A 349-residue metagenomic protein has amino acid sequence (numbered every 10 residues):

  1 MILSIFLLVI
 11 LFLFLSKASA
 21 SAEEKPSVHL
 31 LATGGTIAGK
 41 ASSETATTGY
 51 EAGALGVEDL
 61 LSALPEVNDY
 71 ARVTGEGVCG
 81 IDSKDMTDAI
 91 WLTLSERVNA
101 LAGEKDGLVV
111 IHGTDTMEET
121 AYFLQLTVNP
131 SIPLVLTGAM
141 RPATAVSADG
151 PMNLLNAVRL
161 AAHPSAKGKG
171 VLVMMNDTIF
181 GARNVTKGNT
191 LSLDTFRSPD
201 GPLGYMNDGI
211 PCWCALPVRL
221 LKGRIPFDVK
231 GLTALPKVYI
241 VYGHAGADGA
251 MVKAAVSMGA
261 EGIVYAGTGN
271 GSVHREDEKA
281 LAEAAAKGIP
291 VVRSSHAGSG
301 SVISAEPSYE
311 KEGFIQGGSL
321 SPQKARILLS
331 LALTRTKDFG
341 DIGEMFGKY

Functional and structural regions predicted by a protein language model:
S4-S16: Bacterial N-terminal signal peptides
A22-N99, K279, K337: ATP/NTP phosphate-donor binding region
E24-K25, L31, G56, L60-V67 (+2 more regions): Accessory alpha-helical/coil subdomains and C-terminal extensions that flank or cap enzyme catalytic cores
A102-M117, M258-N270: Short acidic, glycine-rich surface-loop motifs adjacent to enzyme active sites
I111-I132, V273-A282: Short Gly/Thr/Asp-enriched flexible loops that form oxyanion-binding sites at enzyme active sites
A121-M152, V158-A162, A286-S295: Short, acidic/small-residue loops that bind anionic groups at enzyme active sites
T137-D208: Internal gly/pro-rich beta-alpha loop/helix module that stabilizes soluble enzyme cofactors or their anionic handles
N270-Y349: C-terminal non-catalytic interaction/assembly regions of soluble proteins
